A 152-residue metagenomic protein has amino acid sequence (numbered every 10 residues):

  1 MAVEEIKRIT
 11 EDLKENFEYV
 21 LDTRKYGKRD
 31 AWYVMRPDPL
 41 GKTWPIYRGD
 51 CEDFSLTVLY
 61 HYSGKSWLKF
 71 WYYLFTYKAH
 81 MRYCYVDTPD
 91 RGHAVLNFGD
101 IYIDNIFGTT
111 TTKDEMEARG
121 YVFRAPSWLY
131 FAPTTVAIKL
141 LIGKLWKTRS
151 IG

Functional and structural regions predicted by a protein language model:
M1-G152: A structural boundary/capping signal
